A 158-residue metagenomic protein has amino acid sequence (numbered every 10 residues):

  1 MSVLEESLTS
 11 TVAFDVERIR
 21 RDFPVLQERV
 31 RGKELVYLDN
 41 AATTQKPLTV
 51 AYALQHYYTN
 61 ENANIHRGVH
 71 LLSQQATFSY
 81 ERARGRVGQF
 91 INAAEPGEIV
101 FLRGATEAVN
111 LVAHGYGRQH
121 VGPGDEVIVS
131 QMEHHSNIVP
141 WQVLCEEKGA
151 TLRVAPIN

Functional and structural regions predicted by a protein language model:
M1-N158: Pyridoxal 5′-phosphate
